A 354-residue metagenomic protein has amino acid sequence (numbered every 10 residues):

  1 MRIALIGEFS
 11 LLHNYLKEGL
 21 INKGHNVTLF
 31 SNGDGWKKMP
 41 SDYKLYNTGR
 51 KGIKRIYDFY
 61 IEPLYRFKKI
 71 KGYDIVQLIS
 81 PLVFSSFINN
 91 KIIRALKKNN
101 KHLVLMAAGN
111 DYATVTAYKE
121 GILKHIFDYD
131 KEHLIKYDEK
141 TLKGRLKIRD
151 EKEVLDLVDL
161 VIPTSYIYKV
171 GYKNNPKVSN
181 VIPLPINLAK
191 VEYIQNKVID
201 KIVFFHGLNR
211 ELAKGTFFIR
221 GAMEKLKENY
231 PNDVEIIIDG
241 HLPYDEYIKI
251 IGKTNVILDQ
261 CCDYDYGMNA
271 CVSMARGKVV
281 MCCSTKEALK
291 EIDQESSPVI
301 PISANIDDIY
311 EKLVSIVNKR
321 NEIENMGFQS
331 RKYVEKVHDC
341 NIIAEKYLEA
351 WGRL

Functional and structural regions predicted by a protein language model:
R2-I6, F67-I88, H102-L105, V256 (+1 more regions): Short N-terminal targeting/anchoring amphipathic segment
M39-N47, L105-G144, T285: Acceptor-binding helix/loop patch of EC 2.4 sugar-transfer enzymes, predominantly nucleotide-sugar-dependent
E139-S179, G221: A short, active-site helix/loop in glycosyltransferases that binds the activated sugar's phosphate group
V178-K214, R220: Conserved donor-binding/catalytic core segment of Leloir-type glycosyltransferases
G252-D265, K278: Acidic donor-binding loop of glycosyltransferase active sites
V279-S284: Short hydrophobic beta-strand element within catalytic cores of glycosyltransferases and related nucleotide-activated
K290-L313: Change "using UDP/GDP/dTDP sugars" to "using nucleotide sugars
R320-G352: A charged, aromatic-enriched C-terminal amphipathic alpha-helix characteristic of glycosyltransferases across folds
